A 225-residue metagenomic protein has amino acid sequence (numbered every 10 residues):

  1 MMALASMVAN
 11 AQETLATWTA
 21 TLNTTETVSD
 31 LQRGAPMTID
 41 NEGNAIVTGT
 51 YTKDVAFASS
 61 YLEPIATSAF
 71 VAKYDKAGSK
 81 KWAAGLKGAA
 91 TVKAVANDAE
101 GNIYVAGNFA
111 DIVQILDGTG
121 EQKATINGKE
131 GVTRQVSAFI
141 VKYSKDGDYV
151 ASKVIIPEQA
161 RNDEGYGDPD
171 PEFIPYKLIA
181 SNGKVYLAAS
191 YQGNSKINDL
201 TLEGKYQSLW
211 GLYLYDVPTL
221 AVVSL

Functional and structural regions predicted by a protein language model:
M1-S6: Bacterial N-terminal signal peptides
A11-L225: A sequence-level/structural motif corresponding to short, flexible coil/turn segments enriched in small polar residues
